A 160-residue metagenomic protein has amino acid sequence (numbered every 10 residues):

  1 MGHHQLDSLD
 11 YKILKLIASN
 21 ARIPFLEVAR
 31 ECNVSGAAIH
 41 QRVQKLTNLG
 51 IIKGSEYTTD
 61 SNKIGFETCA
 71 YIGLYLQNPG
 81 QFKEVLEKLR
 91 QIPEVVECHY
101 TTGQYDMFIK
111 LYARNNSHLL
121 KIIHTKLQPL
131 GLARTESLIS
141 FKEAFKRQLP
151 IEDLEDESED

Functional and structural regions predicted by a protein language model:
M1-D160: A compositional/biophysical signature of low hydrophobicity enriched in polar/charged and small residues
